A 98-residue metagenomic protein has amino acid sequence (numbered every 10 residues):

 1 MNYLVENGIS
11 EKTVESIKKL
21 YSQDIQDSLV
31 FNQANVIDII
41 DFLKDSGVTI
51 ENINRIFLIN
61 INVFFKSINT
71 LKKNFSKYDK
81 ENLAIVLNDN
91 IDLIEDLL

Functional and structural regions predicted by a protein language model:
M1-L98: Long amphipathic alpha-helical repeat/alpha-solenoid cores
